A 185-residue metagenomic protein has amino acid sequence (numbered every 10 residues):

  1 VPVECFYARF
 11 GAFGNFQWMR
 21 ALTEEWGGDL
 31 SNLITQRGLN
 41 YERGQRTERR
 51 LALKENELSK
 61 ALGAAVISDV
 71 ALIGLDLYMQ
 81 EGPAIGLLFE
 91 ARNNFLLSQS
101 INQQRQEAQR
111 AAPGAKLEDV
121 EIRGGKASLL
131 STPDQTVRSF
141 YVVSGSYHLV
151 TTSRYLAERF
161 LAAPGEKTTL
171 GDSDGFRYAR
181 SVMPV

Functional and structural regions predicted by a protein language model:
V1-K126: Structural boundary/hinge residues at secondary-structure and domain interfaces
E55-E57, E107-V185: An internal, short helix-loop-strand segment that often contains or flanks glycine-aspartate motifs
